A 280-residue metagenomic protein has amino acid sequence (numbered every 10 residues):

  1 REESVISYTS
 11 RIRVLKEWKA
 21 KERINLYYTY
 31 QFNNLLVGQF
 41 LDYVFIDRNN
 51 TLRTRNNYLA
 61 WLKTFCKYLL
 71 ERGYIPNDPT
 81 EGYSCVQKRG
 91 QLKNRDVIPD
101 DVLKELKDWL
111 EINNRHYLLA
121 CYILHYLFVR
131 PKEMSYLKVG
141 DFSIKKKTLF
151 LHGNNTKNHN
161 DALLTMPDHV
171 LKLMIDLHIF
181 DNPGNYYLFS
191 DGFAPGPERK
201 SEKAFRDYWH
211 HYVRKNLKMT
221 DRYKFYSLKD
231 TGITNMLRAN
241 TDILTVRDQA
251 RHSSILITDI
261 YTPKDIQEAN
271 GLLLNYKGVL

Functional and structural regions predicted by a protein language model:
E2-I6, K19-Y43, F225: A Lys/Arg-rich helix-loop hairpin that forms a DNA/phosphate-binding surface
R11-W18, Y27, L35-G38, D47-E81 (+1 more regions): N-terminal DNA-binding recognition helix of tyrosine site-specific recombinases/integrases
L52, N56-Y58, E71, I75 (+2 more regions): Basic, Lys/Arg- and aromatic-enriched nucleic-acid-binding interface segment
S84-C85, L127, Y136-D176: Conserved tyrosine-mediated DNA breakage-rejoining catalytic core shared by Y-recombinases
V97, G153-N155, A250-N275: Catalytic-site neighborhood detector that most strongly recognizes the C-terminal catalytic loop/helix of tyrosine
D108, L164, F180-Y186, R206-D248: Short, basic (Lys/Arg/His-rich) helix/loop patches that form interaction surfaces in the mid-to-C-terminal regions
D141-T148, T220-D221, T241-I260: Short, polar N-cap/turn motifs at the start of nucleic acid-interacting alpha helices
T156-D176, N185-H211: C-terminal catalytic core of Y-nucleophile DNA break-rejoin enzymes
